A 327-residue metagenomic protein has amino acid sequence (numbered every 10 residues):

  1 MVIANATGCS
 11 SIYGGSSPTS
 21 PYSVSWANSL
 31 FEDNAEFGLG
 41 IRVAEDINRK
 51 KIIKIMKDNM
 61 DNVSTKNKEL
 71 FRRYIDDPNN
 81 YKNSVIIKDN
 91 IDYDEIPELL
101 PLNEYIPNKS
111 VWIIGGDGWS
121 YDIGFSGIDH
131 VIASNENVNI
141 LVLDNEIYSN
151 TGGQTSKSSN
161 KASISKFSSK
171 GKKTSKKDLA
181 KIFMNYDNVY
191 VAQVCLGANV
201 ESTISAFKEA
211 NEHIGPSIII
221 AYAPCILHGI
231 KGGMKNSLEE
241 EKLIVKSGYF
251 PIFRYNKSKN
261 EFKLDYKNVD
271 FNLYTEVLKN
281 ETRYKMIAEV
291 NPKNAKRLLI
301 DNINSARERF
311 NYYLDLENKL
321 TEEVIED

Functional and structural regions predicted by a protein language model:
M1-I3, S16, W26-A35: Metabolite-binding pocket within alpha/beta catalytic cores that recognizes anionic/polar moieties
M1-T7, S11-P18, I325-D327: N-terminal amphipathic, basic-rich helices that act as targeting or association modules
I3-T7, T65-Y74, V85-I86, Y222 (+2 more regions): Short coil/turn segments at secondary-structure boundaries
S10-S16, S20-S23, R42, I55 (+5 more regions): Thiamine diphosphate
T19-S29, T203-N294, D301, L314 (+1 more regions): Glycine/aspartate-rich loop-and-adjacent alpha/beta segment that forms the canonical ThDP
F31-E95, A288: N-terminal leader/propeptide and maturation segments of large enzyme subunits in energy/redox metabolism and hydrolases
D33-A44, N79, S120, F167-S175 (+6 more regions): Catalytic cores of large soluble enzymes that bind and process phosphate-bearing ligands
R309-D327: C-terminal non-catalytic accessory extensions
